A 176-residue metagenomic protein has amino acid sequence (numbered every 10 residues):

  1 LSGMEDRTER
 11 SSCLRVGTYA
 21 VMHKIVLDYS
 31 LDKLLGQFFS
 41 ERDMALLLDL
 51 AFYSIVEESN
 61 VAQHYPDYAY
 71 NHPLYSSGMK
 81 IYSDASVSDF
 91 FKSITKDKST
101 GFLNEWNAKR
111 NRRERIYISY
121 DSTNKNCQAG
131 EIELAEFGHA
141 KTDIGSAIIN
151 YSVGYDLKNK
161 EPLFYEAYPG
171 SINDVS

Functional and structural regions predicted by a protein language model:
L1-L134, Y151-D174: Dynamic "connector" segments at or just before major functional cores
L134-E136, A140: Surface-exposed acidic loop/strand-edge motifs in secreted or periplasmic proteins that form small linear binding
K141-G145: Carboxylate/His-rich catalytic cores and anion/metal-binding grooves
A147-I149: Residues that act as N-cap/strand-start positions at coil-to-secondary-structure junctions
